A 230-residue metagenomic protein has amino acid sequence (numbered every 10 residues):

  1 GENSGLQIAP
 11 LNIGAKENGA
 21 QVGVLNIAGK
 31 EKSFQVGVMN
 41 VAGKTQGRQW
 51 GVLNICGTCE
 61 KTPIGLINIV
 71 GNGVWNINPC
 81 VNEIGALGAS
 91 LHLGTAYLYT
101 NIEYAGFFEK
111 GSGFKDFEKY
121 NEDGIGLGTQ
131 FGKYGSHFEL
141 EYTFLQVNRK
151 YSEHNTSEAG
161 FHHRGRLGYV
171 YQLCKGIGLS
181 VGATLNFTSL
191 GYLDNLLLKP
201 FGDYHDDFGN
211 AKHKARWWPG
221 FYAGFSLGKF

Functional and structural regions predicted by a protein language model:
G1-G73: Repetitive, compositionally biased segments used for assembly/scaffolding
E2, K16-N18, K30-K32, K44-Q46 (+7 more regions): Residues that define the transmembrane beta-barrel architecture of outer-membrane proteins
S4, N18-A20, K32-F34, Q46-R48 (+6 more regions): Outer-envelope beta-barrel architecture signal
L11-I13, L25-I27, V41, L53-I55 (+5 more regions): Outer-membrane beta-barrel pore domains and translocons
V38, V52, L87-T95, I102-G106 (+5 more regions): Residues on the lipid-exposed face of transmembrane beta-strands in outer-membrane beta-barrel proteins
G57-T95: Long amphipathic alpha-helical protein-interaction segments
E60, A96-L98, G160, R164-F230: Predominantly the C-terminal beta-signal and adjacent terminal strand-loop region of outer-membrane beta-barrel
F108-F114, G135, Q146-S152, F187-L193: Gram-negative outer-membrane beta-barrel proteins
